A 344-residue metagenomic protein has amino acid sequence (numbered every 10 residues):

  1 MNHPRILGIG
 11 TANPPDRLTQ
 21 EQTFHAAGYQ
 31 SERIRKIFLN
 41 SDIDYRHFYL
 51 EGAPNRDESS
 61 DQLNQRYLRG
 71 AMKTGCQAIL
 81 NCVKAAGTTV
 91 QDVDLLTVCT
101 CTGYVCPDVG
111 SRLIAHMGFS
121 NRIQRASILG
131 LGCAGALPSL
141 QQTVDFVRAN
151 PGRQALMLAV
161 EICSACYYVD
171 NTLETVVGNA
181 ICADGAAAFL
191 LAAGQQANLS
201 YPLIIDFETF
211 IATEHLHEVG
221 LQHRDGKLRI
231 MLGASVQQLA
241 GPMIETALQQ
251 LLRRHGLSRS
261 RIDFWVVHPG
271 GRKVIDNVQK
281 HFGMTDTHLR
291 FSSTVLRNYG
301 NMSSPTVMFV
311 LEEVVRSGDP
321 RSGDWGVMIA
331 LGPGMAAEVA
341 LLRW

Functional and structural regions predicted by a protein language model:
M1-R69, V169-P242, T246, L331 (+1 more regions): Condensing-enzyme catalytic core mediating Claisen C-C bond formation in acyl metabolism
L7-G10, C99, L129, Q154-E161 (+3 more regions): Short beta-strand segments
L18-T19, P107-S111, P138-Q141, C166-N171 (+2 more regions): Short acidic, glycine/serine/threonine-rich loops at helix termini
R33, Y49, G70-A86, A186 (+2 more regions): Short, well-ordered amphipathic alpha-helical segments that serve as non-catalytic structural scaffolds within diverse
I43-D57, D61-G130, R259-I275: Conserved beta-ketoacyl condensing-enzyme motif
C76, T102, A115, S120-R122 (+4 more regions): Claisen-condensing/thiolase-fold acyl-transfer catalytic domains that form or cleave C-C bonds in fatty acid
V105-F119, L158-Y168, H217-L221, I275-L289: Acidic-glycine-rich active-site phosphate/pyrophosphate-binding loop
N150-I181: Flexible, glycine-rich active-site loops centered on histidine and acidic residues that chelate a metal or position
